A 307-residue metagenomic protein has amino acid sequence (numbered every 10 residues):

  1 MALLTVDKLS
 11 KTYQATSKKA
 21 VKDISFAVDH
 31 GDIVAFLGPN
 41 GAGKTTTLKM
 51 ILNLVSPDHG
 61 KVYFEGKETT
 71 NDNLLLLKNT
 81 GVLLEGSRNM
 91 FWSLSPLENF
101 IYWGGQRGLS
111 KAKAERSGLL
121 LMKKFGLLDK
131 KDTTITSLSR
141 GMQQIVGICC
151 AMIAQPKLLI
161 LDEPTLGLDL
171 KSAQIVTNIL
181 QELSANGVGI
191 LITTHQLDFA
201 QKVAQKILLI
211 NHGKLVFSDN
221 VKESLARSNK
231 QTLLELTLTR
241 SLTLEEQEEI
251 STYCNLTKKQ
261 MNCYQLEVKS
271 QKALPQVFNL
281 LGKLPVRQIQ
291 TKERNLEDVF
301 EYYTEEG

Functional and structural regions predicted by a protein language model:
M1-V6, S10-D23, N73: A short, flexible loop at the N-terminus of ABC-type nucleotide-binding domains that lies
G60-N71, L75-L76: Conserved ABC transporter NBD signature motif
I101, G105, K113-K130: Conserved ABC ATPase "signature" region
L159-E163: Catalytic Walker B motif of ABC-type/P-loop ATPase nucleotide-binding domains
T177-Q265: ABC transporter nucleotide-binding domain
K269-G307: C-terminal coupling/interaction segments
